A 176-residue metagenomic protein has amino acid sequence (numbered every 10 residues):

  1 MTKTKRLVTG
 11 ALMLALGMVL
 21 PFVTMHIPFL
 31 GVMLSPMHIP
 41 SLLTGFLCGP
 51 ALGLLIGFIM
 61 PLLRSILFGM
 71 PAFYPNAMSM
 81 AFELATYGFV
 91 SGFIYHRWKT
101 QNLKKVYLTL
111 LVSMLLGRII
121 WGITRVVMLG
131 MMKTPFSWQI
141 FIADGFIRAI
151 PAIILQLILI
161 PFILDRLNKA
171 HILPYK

Functional and structural regions predicted by a protein language model:
M1-L47, A51-L52: Hydrophobic transmembrane alpha-helices
L7-A11, I39, L54-F58, A77-F82 (+3 more regions): Hydrophobic alpha-helical transmembrane segments
L14-M18, P61, M80, L84 (+2 more regions): Residue-level recognition of pore/gate-forming positions within transmembrane alpha-helices of multi-pass
G17, L52-S65: Small-polar-interrupted transmembrane alpha-helices in polytopic inner-membrane proteins
G17, P21, G45, R64-F68 (+2 more regions): Structural signal for membrane-spanning alpha-helices in multi-pass inner-membrane proteins, emphasizing helix cores
H26-M33, G69-M78, W98-K176: Membrane-embedded alpha-helical hairpins and interfacial helices in multi-pass inner-membrane proteins
M37-S41, M80-Y87, Q156: Hydrophobic core segments of transmembrane alpha-helices in multi-pass, intramembrane catalytic enzymes
P61-R97: Helix-adjacent hinge/juxtasegments
